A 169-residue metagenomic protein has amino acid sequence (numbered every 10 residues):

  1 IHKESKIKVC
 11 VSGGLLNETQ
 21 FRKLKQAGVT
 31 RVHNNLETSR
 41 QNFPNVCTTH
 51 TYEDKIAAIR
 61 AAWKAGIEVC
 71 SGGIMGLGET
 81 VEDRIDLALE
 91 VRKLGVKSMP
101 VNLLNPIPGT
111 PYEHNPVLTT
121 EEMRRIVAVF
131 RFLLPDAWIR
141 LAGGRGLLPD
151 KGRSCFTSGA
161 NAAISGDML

Functional and structural regions predicted by a protein language model:
I1-I59, E68-G72, K97-N102: Core AdoMet radical
K3-S5, R92-L169: Auxiliary Fe-S-binding modules of radical SAM enzymes
G13-N17, L36-R40, M75-E79, L103-I107 (+2 more regions): Active-site-proximal loop/turn and secondary-structure-junction residues that shape catalytic pockets, frequently
L16-Q26, L77-R92, G146-S158: Catalytic cores of alpha/beta
F21, I56-I59, A88, M123-V127 (+1 more regions): Generic structural signal for well-ordered alpha-helices, preferentially at hydrophobic/aromatic core positions
C47-D54, E79-D86, H114-E122: Alpha-helix N-cap and loop-to-helix initiation/capping positions
I67-G76, R84, N105-N115: Short, flexible active-site loops
